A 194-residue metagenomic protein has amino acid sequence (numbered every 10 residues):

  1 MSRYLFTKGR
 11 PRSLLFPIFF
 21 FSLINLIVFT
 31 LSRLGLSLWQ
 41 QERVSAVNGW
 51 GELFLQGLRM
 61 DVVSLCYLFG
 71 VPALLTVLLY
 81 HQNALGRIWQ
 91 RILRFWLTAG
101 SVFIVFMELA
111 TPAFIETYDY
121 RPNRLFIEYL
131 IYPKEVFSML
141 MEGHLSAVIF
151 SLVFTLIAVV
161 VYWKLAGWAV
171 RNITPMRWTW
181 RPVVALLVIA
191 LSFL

Functional and structural regions predicted by a protein language model:
S2-L194: Transmembrane and membrane-interface helices of multi-pass, inner-membrane envelope-modifying transferases
